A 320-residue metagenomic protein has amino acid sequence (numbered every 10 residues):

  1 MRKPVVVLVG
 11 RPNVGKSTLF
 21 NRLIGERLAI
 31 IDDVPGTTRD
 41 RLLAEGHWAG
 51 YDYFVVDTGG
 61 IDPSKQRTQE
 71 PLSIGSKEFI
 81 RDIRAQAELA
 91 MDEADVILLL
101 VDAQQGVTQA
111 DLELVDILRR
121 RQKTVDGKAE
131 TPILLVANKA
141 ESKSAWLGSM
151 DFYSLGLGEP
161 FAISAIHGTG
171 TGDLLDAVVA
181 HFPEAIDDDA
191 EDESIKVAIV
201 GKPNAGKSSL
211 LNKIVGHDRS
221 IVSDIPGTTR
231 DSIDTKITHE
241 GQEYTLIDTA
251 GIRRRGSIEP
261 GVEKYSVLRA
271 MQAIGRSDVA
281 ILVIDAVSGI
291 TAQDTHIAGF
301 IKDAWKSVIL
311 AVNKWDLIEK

Functional and structural regions predicted by a protein language model:
M1-G75, R81, L89, P183-I274: Conserved G1/Walker A P-loop phosphate-binding module
P35-T37, G60-P63, Q104-V107, K139-S144 (+5 more regions): Conserved nucleotide-binding/hydrolysis micro-motifs of P-loop NTPases
R39-D40, I80-M91, T108-L112, W146 (+6 more regions): Amphipathic alpha-helical transducer elements in NTP-driven molecular machines
V56, G60-A103, V107-R119, P132 (+2 more regions): Hydrophobic alpha-helical bundles that form the membrane domains of multi-pass transporters
M91-L112, P132-W146, I274-T295, K306-K320: Conserved Switch II/interswitch segment of TRAFAC-class P-loop GTPases
E113-I117, G148-D151, D173-V178, K213 (+1 more regions): Alpha-helical scaffold elements adjacent to nucleotide-binding pockets in ATP/GTP-utilizing enzyme cores
R121-K123, G127-I133, W305-K306: A short helix->loop->beta-strand "cap" motif at the edges of active sites that frequently abuts
T131-L134, E141-A190, D316-K320: Canonical P-loop GTPase G-domain recognition
